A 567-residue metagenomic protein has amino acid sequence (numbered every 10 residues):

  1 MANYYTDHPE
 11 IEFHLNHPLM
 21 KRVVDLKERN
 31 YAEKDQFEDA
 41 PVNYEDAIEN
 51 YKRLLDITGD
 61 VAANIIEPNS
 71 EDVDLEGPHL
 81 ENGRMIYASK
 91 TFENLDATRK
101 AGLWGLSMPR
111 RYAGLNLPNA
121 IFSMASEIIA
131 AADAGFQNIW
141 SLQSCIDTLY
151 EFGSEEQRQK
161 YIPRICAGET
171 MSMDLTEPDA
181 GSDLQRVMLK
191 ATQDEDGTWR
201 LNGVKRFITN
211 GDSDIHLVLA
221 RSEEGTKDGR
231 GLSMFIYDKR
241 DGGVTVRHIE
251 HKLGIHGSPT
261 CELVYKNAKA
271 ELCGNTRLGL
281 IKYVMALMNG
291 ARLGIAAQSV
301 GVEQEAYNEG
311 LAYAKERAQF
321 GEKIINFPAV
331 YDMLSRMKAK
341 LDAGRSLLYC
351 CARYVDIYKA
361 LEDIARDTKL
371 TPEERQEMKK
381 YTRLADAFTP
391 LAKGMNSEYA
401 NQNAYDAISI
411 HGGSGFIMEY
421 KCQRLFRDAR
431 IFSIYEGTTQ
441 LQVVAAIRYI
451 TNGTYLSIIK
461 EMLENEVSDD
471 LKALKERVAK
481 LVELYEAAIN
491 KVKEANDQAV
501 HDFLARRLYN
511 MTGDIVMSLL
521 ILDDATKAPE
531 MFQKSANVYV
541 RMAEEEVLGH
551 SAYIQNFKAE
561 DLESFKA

Functional and structural regions predicted by a protein language model:
M1-E81: Extended, charge-enriched "interface" segments that sit outside catalytic cores
A2-Y5, E10, H17-L19, I255 (+3 more regions): Alpha-helix capping/hinge segments and adjacent helical runs
G59-D60, K90-P163, A167, T209-G211 (+2 more regions): Internal helix-loop-helix
Y112, G453, N465-A567: C-terminal amphipathic alpha-helical interaction region
A191, I255-M285, G413-T439, V482: Flexible glycine/proline-rich, aromatic-decorated loop/lid segments
T198, N202-V244: A short core secondary-structure module
R240, R247, P259-A291, N308-I325 (+2 more regions): A glycine-rich, basic-preceded beta-loop-alpha segment at the flavin cofactor/substrate interface of flavin-utilizing
D342-K393, I489-F503, L522, T526 (+1 more regions): C-terminal helix-coil-helix/basic helical segment that borders enzyme active sites and/or dimer interfaces and provides
